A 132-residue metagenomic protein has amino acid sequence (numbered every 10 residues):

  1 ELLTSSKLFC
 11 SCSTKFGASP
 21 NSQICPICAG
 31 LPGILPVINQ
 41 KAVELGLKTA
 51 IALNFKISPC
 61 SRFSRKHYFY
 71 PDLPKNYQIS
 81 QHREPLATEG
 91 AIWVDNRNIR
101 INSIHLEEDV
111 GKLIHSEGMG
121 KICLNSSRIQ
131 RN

Functional and structural regions predicted by a protein language model:
L2-N132: Basic, nucleic-acid-interacting segments
